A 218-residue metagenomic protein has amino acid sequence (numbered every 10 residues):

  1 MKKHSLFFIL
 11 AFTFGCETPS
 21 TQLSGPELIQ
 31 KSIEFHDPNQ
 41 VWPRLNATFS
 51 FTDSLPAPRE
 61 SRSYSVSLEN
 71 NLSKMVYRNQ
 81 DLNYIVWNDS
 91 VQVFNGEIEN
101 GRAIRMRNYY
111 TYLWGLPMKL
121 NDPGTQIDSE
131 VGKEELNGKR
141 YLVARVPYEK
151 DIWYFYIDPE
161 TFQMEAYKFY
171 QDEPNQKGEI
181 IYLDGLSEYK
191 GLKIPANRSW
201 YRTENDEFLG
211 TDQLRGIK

Functional and structural regions predicted by a protein language model:
K2-F8: Sec-dependent signal peptide recognition, specifically the positively charged N-region followed immediately by
T13-G15: C-terminal motif of bacterial Sec signal peptides marking the signal peptidase cleavage site
S20, G25-E97, G124: N-terminal mature ectodomain segment of secretory-pathway/periplasmic proteins
S20-S24, N88-I152, D172-K177: Flexible, processing/modification-adjacent segments and terminal tails in exported/periplasmic/extracellular proteins
S54-L55, E130-E134, L186: Short, solvent-exposed loop/turn elements at beta->coil junctions and helix N-caps that rim active or binding pockets
L55-R62, Q80-V86, E99-R102, D151-F155 (+2 more regions): Short, surface-exposed beta-strand/loop "edge" segments at domain boundaries and coil↔beta transitions
S65-L72, N88-S90, M106-N108, P159-T161 (+2 more regions): A short, sequence-level motif marking secondary-structure junctions
G138-K218: Gly/Pro-enriched, hydrophobic low-complexity segments that function as extracytoplasmic propeptides/linkers
